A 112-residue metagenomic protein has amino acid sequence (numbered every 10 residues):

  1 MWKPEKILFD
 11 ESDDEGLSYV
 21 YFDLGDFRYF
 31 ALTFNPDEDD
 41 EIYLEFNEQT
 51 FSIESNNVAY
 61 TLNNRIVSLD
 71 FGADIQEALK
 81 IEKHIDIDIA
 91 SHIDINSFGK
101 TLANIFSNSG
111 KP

Functional and structural regions predicted by a protein language model:
M1-L62: The feature represents the first ordered module of a protein
K3-K6, K80-K83, K100, K111: Context-gated lysine
N47-N96: Amphipathic protein-protein interaction modules
I95-N108, P112: C-terminal partner/receptor-binding element of secreted or periplasmic proteins
